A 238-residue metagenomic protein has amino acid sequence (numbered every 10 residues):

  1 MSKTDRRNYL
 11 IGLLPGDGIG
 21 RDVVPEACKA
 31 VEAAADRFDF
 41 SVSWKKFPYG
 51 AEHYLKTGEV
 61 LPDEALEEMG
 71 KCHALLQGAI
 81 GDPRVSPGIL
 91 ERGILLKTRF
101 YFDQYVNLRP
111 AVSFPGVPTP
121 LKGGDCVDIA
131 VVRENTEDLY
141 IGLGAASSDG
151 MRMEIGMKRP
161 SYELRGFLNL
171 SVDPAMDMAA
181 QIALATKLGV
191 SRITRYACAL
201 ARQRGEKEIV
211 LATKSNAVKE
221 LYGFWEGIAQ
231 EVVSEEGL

Functional and structural regions predicted by a protein language model:
M1-N8: Basic/polar N-terminal segments that are highly enriched at the extreme N-terminus, encompassing both cleavable
N8, G12-K29, A33-A35, E154-L238: Glycine-rich phosphate/diphosphate-binding loop of Rossmann-like nucleotide-binding domains
G16-G18, Y49, I80, S113 (+1 more regions): Short, ordered loop/turn segments at secondary-structure junctions
A30-F38, E68, C72, Y101-L108 (+3 more regions): Change "in soluble alpha/beta enzymes" to "in soluble alpha/beta proteins
D39-D63: N-terminal beta-loop-helix "entrance" segment that forms/cooperates in small-molecule cofactor or anionic ligand
S43-F47, R109, V210: General small-molecule cofactor/ligand-binding pocket signal
P48-A51, N135-E137, T213-V218: Glycine-rich beta-alpha junction loops
L55-F167, A179-A180: N-terminal glycine-rich phosphate/adenylate-binding segment common to multiple enzyme folds
